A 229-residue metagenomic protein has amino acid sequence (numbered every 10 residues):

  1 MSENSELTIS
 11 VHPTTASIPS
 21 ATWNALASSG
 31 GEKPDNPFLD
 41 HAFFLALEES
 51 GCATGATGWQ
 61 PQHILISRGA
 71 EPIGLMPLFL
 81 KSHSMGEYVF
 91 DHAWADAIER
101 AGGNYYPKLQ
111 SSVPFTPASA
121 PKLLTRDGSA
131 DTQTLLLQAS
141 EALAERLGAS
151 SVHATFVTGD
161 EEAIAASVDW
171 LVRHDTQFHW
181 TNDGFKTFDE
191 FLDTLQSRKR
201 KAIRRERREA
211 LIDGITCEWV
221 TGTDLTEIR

Functional and structural regions predicted by a protein language model:
M1-R229: N-acyltransferase acceptor-side catalytic subdomain
